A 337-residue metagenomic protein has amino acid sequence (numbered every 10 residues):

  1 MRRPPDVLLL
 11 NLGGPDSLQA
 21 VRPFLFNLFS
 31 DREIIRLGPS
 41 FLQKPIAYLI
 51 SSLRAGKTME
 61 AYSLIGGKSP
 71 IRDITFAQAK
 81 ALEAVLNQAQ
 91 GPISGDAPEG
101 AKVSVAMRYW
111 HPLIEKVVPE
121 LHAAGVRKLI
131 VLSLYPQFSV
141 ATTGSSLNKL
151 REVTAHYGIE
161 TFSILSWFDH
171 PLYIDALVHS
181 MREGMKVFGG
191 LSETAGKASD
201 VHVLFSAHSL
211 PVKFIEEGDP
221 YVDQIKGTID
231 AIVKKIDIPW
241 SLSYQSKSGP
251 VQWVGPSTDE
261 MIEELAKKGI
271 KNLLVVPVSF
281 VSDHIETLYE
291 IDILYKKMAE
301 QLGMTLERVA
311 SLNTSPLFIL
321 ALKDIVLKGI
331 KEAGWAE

Functional and structural regions predicted by a protein language model:
M1-E337: Active-site-proximal alpha-helix that buttresses catalytic centers in soluble enzyme cores
